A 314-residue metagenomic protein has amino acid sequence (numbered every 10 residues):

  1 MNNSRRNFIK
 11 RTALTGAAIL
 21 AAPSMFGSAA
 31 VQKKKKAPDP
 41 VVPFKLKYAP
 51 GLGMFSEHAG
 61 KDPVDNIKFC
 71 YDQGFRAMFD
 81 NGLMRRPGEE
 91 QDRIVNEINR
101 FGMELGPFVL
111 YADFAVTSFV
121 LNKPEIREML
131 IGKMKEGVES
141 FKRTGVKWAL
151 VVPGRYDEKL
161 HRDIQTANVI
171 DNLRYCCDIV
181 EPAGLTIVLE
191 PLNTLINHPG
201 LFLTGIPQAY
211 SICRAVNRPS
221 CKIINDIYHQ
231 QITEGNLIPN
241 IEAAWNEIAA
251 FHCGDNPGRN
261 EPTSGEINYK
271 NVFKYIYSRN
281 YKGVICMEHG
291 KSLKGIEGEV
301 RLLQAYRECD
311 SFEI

Functional and structural regions predicted by a protein language model:
N2-Y71, L203-N225, H229-I314: Histidine-acidic metal/acid-base catalytic patches
T12-S24, K34-V42, V120-K222, E313: Active-site acidic/histidine proton-transfer and metal-coordination neighborhood in alpha/beta enzyme cores
M54-S56, M84, Y111-F114, R155-D157 (+4 more regions): Active-site-proximal loop/turn and secondary-structure-junction residues that shape catalytic pockets, frequently
D65-L83: Catalytic domains of carbohydrate-active enzymes, especially glycoside hydrolases
F79-I98, P153-D157, N197: Glycine-rich, proline-tolerant flexible connector loops at the mouths of alpha/beta enzymes
